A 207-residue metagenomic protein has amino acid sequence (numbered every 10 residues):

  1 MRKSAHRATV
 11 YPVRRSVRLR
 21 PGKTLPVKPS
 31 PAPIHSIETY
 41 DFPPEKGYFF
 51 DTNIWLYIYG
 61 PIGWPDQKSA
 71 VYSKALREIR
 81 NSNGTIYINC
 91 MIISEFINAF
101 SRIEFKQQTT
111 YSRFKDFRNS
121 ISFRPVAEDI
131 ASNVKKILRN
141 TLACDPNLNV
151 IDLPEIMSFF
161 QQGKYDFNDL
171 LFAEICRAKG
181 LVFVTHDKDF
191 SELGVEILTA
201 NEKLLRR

Functional and structural regions predicted by a protein language model:
M1-I92, A99-K115, K179: Short, well-structured N-terminal submotif of metal-dependent ribonuclease cores
G22-S36, G163-R207: Acidic, metal-binding active-site segment of PIN/NYN-like and related structure-specific nucleases
A70, M91, E95, P125 (+1 more regions): Generic recognition of short, well-ordered alpha-helical interface segments
Y87, C144-D145, L198: General small-molecule cofactor/ligand-binding pocket signal
C90, V150, D187-K188: Alpha-helix N-cap/helix-start capping motif
S94, L148-P154, K203-R207: A short acidic, often aromatic-flanked loop/helix-cap motif at beta-alpha or helix-coil junctions that lines enzyme
D116-E128: A short acidic, glycine-rich active-site loop that binds or catalyzes chemistry on phosphate/adenosine moieties
A131-V182: Active-site neighborhoods of divalent-metal-dependent phosphate/nucleic-acid chemistry enzymes
